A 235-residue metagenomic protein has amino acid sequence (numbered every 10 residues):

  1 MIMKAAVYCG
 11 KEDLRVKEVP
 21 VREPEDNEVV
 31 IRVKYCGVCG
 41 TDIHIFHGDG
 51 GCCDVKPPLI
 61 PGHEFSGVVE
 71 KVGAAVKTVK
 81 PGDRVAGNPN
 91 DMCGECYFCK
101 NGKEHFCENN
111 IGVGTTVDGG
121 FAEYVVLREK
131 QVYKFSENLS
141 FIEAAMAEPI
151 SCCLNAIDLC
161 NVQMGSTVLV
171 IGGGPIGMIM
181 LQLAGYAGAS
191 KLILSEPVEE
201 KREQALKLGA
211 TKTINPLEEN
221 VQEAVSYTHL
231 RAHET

Functional and structural regions predicted by a protein language model:
I2-K4: Extreme N-terminal starter segment of soluble prokaryotic enzymes
C9, P20-V21, K56-G62, V113-V117: Short Gly/Pro-enriched turn/cap motifs at secondary-structure boundaries
R22-C36, G51-Y97, S136-L139: Glycine-rich beta-strand-centered segment in the early N-terminal region that forms part of a ligand/cofactor-binding
D42-I43: Cytochrome P450 core scaffold surrounding the K-helix E-X-X-R motif and the conserved "meander" helix-loop region
C93-I171: NAD(P)H dinucleotide-binding glycine-rich loop of Rossmann-like/cofactor-binding domains, especially the beta1-alpha1
L139-E219, E223: Mid-domain Rossmann-like dinucleotide-binding core that forms the NAD(H)/NADP(H) cofactor-binding site
T228-T235: Conserved small/polar residues in nucleotide/adenosyl-binding loops
